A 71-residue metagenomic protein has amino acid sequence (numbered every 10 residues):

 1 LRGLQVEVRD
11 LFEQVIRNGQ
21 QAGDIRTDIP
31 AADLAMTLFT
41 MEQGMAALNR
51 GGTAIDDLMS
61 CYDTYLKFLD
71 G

Functional and structural regions predicted by a protein language model:
R2-Q5, Q21-T37, D56: All-alpha amphipathic helical-bundle segments outside canonical DNA-binding/catalytic cores that form hydrophobic
V6-A22, M41, G51-G71: C-terminal peripheral helix-coil segments that are non-catalytic and often amphipathic
G44-M45: Alpha-helical transmembrane segments of multipass membrane proteins
